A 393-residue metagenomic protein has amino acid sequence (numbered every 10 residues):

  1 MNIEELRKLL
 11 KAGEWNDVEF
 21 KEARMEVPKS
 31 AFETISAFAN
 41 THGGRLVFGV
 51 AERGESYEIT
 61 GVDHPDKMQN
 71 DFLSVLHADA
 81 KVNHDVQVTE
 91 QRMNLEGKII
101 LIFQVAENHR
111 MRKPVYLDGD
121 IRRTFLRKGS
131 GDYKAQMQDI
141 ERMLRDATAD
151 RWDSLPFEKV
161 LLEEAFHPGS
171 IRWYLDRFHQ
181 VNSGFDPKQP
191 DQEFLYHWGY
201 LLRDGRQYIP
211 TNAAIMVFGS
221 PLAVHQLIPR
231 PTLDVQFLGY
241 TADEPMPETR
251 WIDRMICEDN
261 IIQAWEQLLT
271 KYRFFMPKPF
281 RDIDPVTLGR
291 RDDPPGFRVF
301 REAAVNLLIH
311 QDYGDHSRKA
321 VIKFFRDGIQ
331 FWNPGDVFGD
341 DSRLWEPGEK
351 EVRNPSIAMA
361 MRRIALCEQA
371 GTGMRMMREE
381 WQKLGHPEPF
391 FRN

Functional and structural regions predicted by a protein language model:
M1-L46, V50-I102, H109-M111: Polybasic/polar functional segments that serve as interface/processing modules
G13, A39-L46, L76-N83, H109 (+6 more regions): Conserved NTP-handling cores and scaffolds of large molecular machines
E19, V47-G49, L101-Q104, I215-V217 (+4 more regions): Structured core elements
M25, E349-R363: Short, hydrophobic/aliphatic alpha-helical segments
K29-F32, D66-N70, F297, N354 (+1 more regions): Amphipathic alpha-helical transducer elements in NTP-driven molecular machines
A39-N40, M93-N94, V217, K323 (+1 more regions): Well-ordered beta-strand positions
N83-E163, D315-R318, I364, E368-G371 (+3 more regions): Intrinsically disordered, low-complexity regulatory tails
R127-H316, F324-F325, I329, G335-E351 (+2 more regions): Active-site helix-to-loop segments that bind/position phosphate- or nucleotide-bearing substrates and donors across
